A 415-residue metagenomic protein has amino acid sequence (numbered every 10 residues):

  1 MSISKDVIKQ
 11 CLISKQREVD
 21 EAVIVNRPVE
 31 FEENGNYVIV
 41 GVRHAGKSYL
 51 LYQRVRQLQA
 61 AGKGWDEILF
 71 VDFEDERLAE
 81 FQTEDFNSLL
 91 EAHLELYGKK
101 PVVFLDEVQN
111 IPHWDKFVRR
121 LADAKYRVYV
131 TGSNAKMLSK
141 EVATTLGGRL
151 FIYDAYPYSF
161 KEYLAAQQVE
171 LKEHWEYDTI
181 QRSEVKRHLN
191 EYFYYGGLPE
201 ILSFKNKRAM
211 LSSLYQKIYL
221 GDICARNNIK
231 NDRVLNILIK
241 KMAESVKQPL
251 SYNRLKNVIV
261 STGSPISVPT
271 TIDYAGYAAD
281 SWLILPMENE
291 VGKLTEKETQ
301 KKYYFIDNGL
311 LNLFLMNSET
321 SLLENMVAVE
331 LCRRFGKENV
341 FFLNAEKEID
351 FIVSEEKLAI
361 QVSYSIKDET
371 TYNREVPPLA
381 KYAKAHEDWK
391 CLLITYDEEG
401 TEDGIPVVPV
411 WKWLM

Functional and structural regions predicted by a protein language model:
S2-K15, E141-P249: Interdomain motor-coupling "hinge/lid" segment immediately C-terminal to the ATP-binding subdomain of NTP-driven enzymes
K15-N34: Pre-Walker A adenine-sensing motif
I39: Hydrophobic anchor at the beta1->P-loop junction of P-loop NTPases
K47-S48: Conserved lysine of the Walker
E67, L202-K357: Accessory nucleic acid-recognition modules appended to NTPase machines
L69-K99: Short glycine-rich substrate-engagement loop in P-loop NTPases that contacts/grips substrate
R127-S133, D154: Structural recognition of the conserved hydrophobic beta-strand(s) that form the central parallel beta-sheet of P-loop
D397-M415: Domain-level recognition of nuclease-like catalytic cores that cleave nucleotide substrates
